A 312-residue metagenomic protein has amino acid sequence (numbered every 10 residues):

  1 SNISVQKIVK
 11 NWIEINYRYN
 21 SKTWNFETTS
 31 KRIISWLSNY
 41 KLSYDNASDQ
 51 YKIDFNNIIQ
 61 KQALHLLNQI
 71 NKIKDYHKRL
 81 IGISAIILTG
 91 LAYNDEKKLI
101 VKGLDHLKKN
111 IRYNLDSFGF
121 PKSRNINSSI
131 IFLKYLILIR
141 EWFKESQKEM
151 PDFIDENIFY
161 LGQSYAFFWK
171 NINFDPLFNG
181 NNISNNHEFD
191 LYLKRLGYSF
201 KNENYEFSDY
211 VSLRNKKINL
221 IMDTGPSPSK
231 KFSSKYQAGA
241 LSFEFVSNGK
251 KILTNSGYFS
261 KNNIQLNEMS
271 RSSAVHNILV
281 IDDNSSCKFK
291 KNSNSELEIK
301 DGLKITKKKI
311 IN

Functional and structural regions predicted by a protein language model:
S1-I158: Aromatic-lined, polymer-binding surfaces characteristic of secreted/periplasmic polysaccharide-degrading enzymes
R18, P228-S229, N263-I264: Short alpha-helical segments and helix-capping/turn motifs at coil-helix boundaries
W24, T29, S233, Q237 (+1 more regions): Short alpha-helix boundary/capping segments
S30, K261-N312: CBM-like, beta-strand-rich accessory domains located in the C-terminal region of large, secreted polysaccharide-active
Y40-K41, N173-F174, C287: Short amphipathic alpha-helical segments with coiled-coil-like heptad repeat character
Q60-L67, E244, D282, S286: A short, hydrophobic secondary-structure junction motif
I81, A238-A240, A274-H276: Short, solvent-exposed loop/turn segments at the edges of secondary structure
I87, D116-T254, Y258, K300 (+1 more regions): Carbohydrate-active enzyme catalytic cores, enriched for enzymes that act on polyanionic acidic polysaccharides
